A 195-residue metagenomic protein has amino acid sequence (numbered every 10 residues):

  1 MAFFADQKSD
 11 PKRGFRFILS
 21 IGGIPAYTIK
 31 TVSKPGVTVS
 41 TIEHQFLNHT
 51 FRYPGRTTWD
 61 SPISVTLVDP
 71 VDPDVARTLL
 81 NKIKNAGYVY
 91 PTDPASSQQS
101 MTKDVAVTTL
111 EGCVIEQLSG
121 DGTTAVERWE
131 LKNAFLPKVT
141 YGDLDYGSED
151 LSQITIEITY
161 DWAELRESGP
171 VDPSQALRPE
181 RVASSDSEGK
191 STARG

Functional and structural regions predicted by a protein language model:
M1-G195: Glycine-rich, low-complexity intrinsically disordered segments
